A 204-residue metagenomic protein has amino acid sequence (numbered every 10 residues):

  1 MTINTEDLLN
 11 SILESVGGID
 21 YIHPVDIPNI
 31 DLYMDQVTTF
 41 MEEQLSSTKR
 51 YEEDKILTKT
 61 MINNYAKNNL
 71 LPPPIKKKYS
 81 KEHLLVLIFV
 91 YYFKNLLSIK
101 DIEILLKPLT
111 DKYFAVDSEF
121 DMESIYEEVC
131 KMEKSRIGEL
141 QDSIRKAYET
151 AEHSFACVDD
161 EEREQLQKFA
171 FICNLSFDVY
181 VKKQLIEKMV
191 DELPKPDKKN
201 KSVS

Functional and structural regions predicted by a protein language model:
M1, V37, N200-S204: Polar low-complexity intrinsically disordered regions
T2-K112: Basic helix-turn-helix/winged-helix DNA-binding cores and closely related short helical interaction motifs
P108-S204: Intrinsically disordered, low-complexity, charge-dense segments enriched in Lys/Arg and Glu/Asp interspersed
